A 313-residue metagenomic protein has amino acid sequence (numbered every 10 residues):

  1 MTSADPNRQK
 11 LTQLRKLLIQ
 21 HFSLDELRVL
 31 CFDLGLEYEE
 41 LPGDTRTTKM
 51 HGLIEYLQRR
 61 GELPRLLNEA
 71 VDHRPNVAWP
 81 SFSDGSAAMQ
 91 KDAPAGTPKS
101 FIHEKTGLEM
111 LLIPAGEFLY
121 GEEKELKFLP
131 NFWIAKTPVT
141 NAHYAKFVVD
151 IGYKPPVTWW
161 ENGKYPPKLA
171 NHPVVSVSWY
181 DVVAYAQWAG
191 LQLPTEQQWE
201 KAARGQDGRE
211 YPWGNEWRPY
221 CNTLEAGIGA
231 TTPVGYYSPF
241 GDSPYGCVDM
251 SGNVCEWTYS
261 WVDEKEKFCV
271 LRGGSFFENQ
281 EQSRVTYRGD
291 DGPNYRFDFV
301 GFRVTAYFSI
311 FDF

Functional and structural regions predicted by a protein language model:
T2-A87: Basic helix-extension-helix modules of the SAP/HeH family
N7, P42, P155-L169: Feature responds to low-complexity, polar/acidic, surface-exposed segments characteristic of secreted/exported proteins
T97-F101, E122-K124, R288-P293: Short, P/G- and charge-enriched loop/turn segments at secondary-structure junctions
I102-W159, V175-Y180, G252: A short glycine-rich, aromatic-capped structural motif
L119, E161-G289, P293-D298: Functional-site microenvironments in short loops/helix caps that host divalent-cation chemistry
V139, G152, Q206, S260-D263 (+1 more regions): Acidic glycine-/aspartate-rich tracts in secreted/extracellular proteins
D298-D312: Short, structured beta-strand segments at or near domain termini in extracellular proteins/domains
